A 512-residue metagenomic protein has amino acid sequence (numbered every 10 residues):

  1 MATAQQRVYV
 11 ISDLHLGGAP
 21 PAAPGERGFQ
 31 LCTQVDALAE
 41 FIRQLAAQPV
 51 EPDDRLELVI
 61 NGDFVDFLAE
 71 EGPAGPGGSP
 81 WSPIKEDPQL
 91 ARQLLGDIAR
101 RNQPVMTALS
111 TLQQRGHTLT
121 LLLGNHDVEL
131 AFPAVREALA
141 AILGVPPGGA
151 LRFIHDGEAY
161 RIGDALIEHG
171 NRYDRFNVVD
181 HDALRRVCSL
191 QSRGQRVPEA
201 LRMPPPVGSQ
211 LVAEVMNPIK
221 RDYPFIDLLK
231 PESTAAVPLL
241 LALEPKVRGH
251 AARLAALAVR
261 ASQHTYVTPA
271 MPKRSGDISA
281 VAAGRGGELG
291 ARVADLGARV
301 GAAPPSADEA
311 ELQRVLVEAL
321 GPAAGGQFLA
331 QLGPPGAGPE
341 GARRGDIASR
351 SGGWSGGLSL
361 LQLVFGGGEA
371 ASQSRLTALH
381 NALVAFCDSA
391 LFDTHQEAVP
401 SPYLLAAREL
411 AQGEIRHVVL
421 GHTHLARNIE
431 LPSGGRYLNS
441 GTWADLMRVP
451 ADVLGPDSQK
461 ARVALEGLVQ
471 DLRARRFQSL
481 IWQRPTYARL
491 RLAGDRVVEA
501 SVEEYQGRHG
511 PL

Functional and structural regions predicted by a protein language model:
M1-L512: Extended recognition/assembly regions associated with phosphoester-bond processing machinery
